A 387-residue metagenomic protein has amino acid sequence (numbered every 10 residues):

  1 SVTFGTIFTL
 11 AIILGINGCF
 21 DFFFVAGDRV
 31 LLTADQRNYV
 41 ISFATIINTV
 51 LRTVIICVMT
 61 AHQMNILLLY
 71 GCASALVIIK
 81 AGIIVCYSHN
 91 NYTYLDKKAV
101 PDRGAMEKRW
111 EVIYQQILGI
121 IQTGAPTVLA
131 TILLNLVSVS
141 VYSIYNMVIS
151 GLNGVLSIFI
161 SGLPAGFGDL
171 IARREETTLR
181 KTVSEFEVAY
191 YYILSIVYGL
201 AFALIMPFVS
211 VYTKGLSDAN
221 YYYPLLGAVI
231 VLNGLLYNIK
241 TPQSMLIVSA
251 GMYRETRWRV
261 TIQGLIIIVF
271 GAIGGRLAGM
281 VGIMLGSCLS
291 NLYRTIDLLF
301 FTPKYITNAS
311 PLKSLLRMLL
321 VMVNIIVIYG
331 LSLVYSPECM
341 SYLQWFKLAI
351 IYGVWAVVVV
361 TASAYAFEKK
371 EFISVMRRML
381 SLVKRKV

Functional and structural regions predicted by a protein language model:
S1, V58-Q63, I121-G151, D169-L170 (+3 more regions): Helix-terminus/linker motif at the lipid-water interface of multi-pass membrane proteins
S1-L14, L204-L235: Interfacial segments at transmembrane-helix termini and the short loops linking adjacent helices
F8, M106, E175-Y192, I196-L204 (+2 more regions): Interfacial transmembrane-helix starts/ends
L10-T33, I41-I56, L69-V85, G119 (+8 more regions): Short runs within selected transmembrane alpha-helices of multi-pass transporters and secretion channels
T33, Y92-T93, I149-E187, Q243-S249: Helix-loop junctions and terminal segments of transmembrane helices in multi-pass membrane transport/translocation
I66-G71, A105-K108, V112, A130-S150 (+3 more regions): Interfacial/gating helices of multi-pass transporter permease domains
G82-G124, V128, G166, R174-K181 (+2 more regions): Interhelical loop/hinge segments that connect adjacent transmembrane helices in multipass membrane
S332-V387: Membrane-proximal transmembrane or re-entrant/amphipathic helices at the cytosolic face
